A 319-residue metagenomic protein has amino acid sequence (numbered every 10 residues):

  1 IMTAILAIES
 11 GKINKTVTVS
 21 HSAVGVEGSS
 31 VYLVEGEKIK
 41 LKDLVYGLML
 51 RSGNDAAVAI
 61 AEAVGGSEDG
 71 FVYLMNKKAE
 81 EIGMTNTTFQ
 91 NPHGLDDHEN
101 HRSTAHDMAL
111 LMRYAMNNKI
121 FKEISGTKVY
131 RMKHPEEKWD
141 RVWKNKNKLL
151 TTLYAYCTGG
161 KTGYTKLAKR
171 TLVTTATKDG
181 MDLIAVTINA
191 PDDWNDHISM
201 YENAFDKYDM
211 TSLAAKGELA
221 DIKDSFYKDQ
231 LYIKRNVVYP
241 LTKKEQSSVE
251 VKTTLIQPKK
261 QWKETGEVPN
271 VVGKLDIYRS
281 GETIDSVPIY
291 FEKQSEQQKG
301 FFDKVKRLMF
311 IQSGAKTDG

Functional and structural regions predicted by a protein language model:
I1-K119: Active-site-adjacent loops and short helices of periplasmic peptidoglycan-processing enzymes
E99-G319: Domain-terminus/edge residues, biased toward the C-terminal soluble/receptor-binding domains of extracytoplasmic
